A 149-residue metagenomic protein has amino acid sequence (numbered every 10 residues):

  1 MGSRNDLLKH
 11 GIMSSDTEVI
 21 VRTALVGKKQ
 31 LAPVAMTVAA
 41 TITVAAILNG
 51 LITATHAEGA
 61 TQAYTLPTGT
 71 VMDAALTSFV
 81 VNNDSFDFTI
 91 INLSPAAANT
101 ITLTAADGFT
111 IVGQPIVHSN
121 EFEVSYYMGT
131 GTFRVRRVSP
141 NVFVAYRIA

Functional and structural regions predicted by a protein language model:
R4-H10, S14-P115, N141-A149: Exposed extracellular interaction/assembly regions and N-terminal maturation sites
H118-A149: Low-complexity acidic/polar repeat-biased segments
